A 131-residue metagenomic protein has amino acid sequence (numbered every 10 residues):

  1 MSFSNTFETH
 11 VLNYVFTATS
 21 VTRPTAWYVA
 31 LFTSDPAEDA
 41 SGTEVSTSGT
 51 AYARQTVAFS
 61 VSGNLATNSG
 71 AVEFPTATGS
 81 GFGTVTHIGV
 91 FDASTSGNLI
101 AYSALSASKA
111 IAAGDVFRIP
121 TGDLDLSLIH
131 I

Functional and structural regions predicted by a protein language model:
M1-I88, D92-L128: Small cysteine-rich, disulfide-bonded extracellular modules of the LU/uPAR three-finger superfamily and closely related
